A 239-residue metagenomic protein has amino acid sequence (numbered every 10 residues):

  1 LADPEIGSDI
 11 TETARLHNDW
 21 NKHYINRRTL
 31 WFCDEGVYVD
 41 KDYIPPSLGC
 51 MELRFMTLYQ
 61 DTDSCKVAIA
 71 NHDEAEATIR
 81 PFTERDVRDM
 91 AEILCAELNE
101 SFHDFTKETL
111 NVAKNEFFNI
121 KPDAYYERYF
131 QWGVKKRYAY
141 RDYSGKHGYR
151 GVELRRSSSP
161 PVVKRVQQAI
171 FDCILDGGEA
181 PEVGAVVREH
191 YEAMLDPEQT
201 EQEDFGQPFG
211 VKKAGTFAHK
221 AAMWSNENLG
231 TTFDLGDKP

Functional and structural regions predicted by a protein language model:
L1, E5, S64-N71: Short, hydrophobic beta-strand segments
L1-H17: Conserved polymerase palm-domain catalytic core
T11-A14, K22-Q60, V67-P239: DNA-dependent DNA polymerase catalytic subunits
